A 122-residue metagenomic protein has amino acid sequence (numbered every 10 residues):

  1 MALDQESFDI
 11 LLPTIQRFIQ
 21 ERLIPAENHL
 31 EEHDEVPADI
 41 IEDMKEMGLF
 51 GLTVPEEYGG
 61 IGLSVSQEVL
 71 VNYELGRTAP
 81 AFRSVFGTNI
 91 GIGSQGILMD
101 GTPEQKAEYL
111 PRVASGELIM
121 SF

Functional and structural regions predicted by a protein language model:
M1-E21: Flavin-dependent oxidoreductase catalytic core characteristic of acyl-CoA dehydrogenase/oxidase-like enzymes
I24-F122: Glycine-rich flavin
